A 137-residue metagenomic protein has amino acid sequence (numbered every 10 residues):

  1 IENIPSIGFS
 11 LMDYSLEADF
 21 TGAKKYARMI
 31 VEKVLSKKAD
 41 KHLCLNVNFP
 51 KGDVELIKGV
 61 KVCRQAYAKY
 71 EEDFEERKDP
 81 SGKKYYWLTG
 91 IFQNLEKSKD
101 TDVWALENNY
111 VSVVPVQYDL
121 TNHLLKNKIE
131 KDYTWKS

Functional and structural regions predicted by a protein language model:
I1-D13: Internal, conserved structured core segments that host functional sites
I4, K24, L88-G90: Residue-level signal for well-ordered alpha-helical segments
M12-G22: Flexible, glycine/proline-enriched loop segments at strand-loop-helix junctions that form or flank small-ligand binding
T21-V34: Active-site glycine-rich loop that binds ribose-phosphate moieties when present
K38-D40, C44, N48-S137: C-terminal accessory domains and tails appended to enzymatic cores
